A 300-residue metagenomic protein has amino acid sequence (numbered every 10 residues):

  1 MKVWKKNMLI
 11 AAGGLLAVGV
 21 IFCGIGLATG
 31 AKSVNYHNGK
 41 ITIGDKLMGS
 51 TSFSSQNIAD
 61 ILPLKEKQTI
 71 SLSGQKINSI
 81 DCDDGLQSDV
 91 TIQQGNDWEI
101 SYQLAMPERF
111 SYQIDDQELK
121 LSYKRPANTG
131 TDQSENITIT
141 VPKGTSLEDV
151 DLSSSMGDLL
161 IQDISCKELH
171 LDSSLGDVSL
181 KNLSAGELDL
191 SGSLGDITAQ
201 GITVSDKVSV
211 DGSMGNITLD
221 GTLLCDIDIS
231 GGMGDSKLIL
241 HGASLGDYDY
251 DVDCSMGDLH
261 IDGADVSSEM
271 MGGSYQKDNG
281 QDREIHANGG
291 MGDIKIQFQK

Functional and structural regions predicted by a protein language model:
M1-V18: N-terminal Sec-pathway targeting helices
L16, N35-S54, A59, P63-K65 (+1 more regions): Short secondary-structure boundary segments
V18-A28: Hydrophobic alpha-helical membrane-insertion segments, chiefly the h-region of N-terminal signal peptides
G26-K124, G130-D151, D158-E168, S179 (+2 more regions): Short linear S-[DN]-x-LW-Φ motif typified by the pepsin-like aspartic protease active-site region
V150-Q200: Right-handed parallel beta-helix
N182-L183, E187-L188, D196-K300: Short, surface-exposed interaction patches in beta-rich subdomains that mediate adhesion/assembly near membranes
